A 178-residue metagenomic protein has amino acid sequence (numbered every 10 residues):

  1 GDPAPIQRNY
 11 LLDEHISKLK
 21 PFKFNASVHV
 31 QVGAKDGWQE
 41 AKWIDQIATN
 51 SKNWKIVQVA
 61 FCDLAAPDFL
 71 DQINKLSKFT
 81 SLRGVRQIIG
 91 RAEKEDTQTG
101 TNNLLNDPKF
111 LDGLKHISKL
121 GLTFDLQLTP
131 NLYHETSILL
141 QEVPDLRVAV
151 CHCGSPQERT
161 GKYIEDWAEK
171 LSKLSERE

Functional and structural regions predicted by a protein language model:
G1-E178: Helix-coil boundary/capping segments in enzymes
